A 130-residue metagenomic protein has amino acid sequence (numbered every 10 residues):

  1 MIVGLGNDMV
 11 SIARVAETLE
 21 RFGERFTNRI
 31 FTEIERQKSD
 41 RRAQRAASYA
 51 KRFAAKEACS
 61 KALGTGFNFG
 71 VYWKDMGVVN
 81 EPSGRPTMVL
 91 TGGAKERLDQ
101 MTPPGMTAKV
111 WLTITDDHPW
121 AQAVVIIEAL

Functional and structural regions predicted by a protein language model:
M1-L130: Core catalytic alpha/beta fold that binds nucleotide/phospho-ligands
